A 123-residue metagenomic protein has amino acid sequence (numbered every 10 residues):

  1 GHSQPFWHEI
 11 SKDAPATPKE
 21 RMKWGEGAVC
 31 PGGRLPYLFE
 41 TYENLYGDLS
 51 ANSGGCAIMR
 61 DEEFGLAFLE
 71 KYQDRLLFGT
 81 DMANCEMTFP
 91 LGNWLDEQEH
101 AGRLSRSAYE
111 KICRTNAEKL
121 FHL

Functional and structural regions predicted by a protein language model:
G1-F78, E86: Catalytic pocket-lining loop regions of alpha/beta-barrel enzymes, especially the amidohydrolase/enolase/GH5 lineages
K71-L77, A83-L123: Mid-to-C-terminal alpha-helical segments outside catalytic/metal-binding sites
